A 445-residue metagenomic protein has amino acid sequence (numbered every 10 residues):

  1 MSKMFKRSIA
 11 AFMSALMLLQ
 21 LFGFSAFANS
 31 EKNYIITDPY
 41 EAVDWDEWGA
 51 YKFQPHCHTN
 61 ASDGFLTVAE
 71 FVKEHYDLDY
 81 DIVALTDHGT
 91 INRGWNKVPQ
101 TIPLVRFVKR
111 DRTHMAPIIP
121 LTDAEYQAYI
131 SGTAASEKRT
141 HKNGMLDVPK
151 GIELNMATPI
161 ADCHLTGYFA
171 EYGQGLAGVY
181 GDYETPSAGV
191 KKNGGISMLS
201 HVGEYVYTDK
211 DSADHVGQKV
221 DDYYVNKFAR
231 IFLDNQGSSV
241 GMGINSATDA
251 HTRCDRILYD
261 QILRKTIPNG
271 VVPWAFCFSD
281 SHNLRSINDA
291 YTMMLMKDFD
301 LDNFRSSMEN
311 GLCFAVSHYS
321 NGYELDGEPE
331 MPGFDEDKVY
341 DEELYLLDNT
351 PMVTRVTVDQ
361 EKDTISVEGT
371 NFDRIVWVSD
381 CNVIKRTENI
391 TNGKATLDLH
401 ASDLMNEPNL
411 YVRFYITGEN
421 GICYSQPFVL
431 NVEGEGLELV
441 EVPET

Functional and structural regions predicted by a protein language model:
M1-F12: Bacterial N-terminal signal peptides that target proteins for export
S2, N29-F53, V68-K73, C163-A170 (+1 more regions): Charged catalytic cores and adjacent phosphate/nucleic-acid-binding surfaces used for phosphate/nucleic-acid chemistry
F12-Q20: Bacterial N-terminal signal peptides
L19-K32: Sec-dependent signal peptide cleavage junction
L19-Q20, A69, Q100, M293: Residues in and immediately flanking transmembrane alpha helices
F22, E204, N382: Short, glycine/serine-rich, charged loops/turns that create anion-binding and catalytic segments at active sites
K32-H215, G237, G243-L258, F278-S281 (+2 more regions): A metal-dependent hydrolase metal-coordination microenvironment
